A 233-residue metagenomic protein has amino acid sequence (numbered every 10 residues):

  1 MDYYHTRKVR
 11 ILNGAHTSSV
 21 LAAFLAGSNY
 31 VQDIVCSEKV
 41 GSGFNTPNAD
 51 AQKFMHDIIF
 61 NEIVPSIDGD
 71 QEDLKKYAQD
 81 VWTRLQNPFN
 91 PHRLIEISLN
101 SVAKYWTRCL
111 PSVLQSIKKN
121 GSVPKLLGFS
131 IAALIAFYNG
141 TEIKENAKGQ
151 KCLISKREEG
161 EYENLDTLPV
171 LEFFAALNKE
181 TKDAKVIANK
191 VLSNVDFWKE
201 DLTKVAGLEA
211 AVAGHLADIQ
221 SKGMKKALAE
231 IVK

Functional and structural regions predicted by a protein language model:
M1-K233: Non-transmembrane, aqueous-exposed alpha-helical and coiled segments at domain scale
